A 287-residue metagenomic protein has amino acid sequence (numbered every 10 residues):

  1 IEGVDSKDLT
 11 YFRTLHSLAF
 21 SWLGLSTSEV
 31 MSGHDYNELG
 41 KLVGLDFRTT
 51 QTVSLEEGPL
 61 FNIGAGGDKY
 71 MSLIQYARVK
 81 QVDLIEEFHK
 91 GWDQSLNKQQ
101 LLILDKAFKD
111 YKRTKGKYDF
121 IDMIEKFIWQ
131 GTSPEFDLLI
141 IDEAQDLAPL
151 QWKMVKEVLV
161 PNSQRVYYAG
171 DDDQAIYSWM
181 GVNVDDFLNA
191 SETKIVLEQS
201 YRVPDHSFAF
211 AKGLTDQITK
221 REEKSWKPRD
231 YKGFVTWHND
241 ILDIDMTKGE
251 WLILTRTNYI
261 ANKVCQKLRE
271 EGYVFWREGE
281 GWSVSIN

Functional and structural regions predicted by a protein language model:
I1-D68, R269-E271, R277-G281: Conserved P-loop NTPase-based nucleic-acid remodeling module centered on helicase motor cores
R13-S17, S133-P134, L138, Q145-G233 (+4 more regions): Conserved helicase motor core of SF1/SF2 NTP-dependent helicases
L25, A77-K80, L214-I218, E271: Phosphate/oxyanion-binding loops and surfaces in catalytic or ligand/nucleic-acid-binding neighborhoods
R48-I140, P149-M154, Y168, S178: Accessory N-terminal region flanking or inserted into the helicase ATPase core in nucleic-acid motor proteins
Y118-D122, K126, D230-N239: Charged, flexible boundary elements
